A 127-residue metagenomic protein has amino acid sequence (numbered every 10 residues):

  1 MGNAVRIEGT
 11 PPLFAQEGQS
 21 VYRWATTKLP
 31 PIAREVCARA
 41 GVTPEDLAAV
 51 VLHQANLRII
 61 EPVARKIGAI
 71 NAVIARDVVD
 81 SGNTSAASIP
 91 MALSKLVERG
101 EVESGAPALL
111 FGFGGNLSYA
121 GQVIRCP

Functional and structural regions predicted by a protein language model:
M1-V78: Hydrophobic pocket-lining "lid/loop/helix" segments that shape and contact the acyl-thioester
A48-P127: Claisen-condensing/thiolase-fold acyl-transfer catalytic domains that form or cleave C-C bonds in fatty acid
